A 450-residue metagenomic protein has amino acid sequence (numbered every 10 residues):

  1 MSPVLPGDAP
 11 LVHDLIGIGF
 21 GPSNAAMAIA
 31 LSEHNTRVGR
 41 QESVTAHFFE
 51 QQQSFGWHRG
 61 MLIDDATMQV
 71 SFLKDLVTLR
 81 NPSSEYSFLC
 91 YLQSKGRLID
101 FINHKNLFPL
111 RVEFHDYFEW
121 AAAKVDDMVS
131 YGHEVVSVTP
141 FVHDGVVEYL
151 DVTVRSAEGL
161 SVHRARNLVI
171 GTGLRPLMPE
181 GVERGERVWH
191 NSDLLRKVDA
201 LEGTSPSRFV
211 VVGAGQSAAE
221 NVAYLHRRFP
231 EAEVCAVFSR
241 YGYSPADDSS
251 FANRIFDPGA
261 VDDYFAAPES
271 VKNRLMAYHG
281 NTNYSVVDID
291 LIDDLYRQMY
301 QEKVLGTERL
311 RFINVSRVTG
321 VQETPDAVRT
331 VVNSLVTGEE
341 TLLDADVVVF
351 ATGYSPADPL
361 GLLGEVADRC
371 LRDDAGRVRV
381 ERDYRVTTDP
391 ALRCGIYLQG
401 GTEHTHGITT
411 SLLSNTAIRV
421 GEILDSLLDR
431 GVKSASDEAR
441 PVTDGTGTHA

Functional and structural regions predicted by a protein language model:
M1-Q53, R59, F101-Q216, E220-A450: Flavin (primarily FAD) cofactor-binding/catalytic cores of flavoenzymes
I63, Y91, F251: Short, flexible, mixed-charge acidic loops at enzyme active sites
I63-A66, G364: Short Gly/aromatic-enriched secondary-structure transition segments
D65-K74, S83, W189, I313 (+1 more regions): Residue-level signal for pocket-adjacent positions within structured domains
T67-D100, D263-V271: Flavin (FAD/FMN) cofactor-binding and adjacent substrate-gating region of FAD-dependent oxidoreductase domains
